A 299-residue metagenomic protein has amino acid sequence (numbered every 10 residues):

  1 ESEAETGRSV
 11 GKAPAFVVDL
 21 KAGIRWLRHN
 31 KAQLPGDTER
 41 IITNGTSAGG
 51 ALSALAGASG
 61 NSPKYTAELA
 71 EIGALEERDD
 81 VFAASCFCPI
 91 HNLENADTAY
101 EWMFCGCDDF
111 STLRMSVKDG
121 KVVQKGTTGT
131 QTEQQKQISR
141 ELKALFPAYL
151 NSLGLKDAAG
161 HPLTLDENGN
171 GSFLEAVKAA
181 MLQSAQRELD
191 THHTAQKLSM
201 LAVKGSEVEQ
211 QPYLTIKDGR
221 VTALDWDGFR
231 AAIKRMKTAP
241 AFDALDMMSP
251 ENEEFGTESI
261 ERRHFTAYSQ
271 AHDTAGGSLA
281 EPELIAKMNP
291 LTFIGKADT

Functional and structural regions predicted by a protein language model:
E1-V17, S59, C105: Cap/lid segment of the alpha/beta-hydrolase catalytic domain
S9-Q33: Alpha/beta-hydrolase active-site loop
K12-L20, N95, L279-P290: Phosphate/oxyanion-binding active-site loops and adjacent basic polyanion-contact surfaces
F16-G23, A48-L52, E77, P290: Stable alpha-helical elements in mature extracytoplasmic
I24-R28, G57, R230: Non-transmembrane alpha-helical segments in soluble domains of secreted/periplasmic/extracellular proteins
H29-C107, H193, K204-Q210, V221-L224 (+1 more regions): Primarily recognizes the serine-hydrolase "nucleophile elbow" in alpha/beta-hydrolase and SGNH/GDSL folds
F87-H91, N95-I233: Non-catalytic, alpha-helical, charged scaffold/linker segments that couple or flank catalytic or architectural cores
A185-T299: C-terminal subdomain of alpha/beta-hydrolase-fold enzymes, centered on the catalytic histidine and its supporting
